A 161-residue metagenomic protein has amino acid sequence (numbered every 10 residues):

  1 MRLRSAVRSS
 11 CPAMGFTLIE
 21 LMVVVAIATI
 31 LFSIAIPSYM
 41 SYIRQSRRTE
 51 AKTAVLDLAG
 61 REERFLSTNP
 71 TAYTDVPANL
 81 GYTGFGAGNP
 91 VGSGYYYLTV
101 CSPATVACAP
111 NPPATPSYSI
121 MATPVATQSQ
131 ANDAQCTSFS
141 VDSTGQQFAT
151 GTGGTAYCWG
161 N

Functional and structural regions predicted by a protein language model:
M1-F16: N-terminal leader/signal peptides at the extreme start of proteins
R2, S67-N161: Periplasmic/extracellular, small/polar-rich flexible segments of pilin-like filament-forming proteins
A13, Q45-T49, T53, A109-P113 (+1 more regions): Residues at secondary-structure transition points
M14, I19-V23, R44: Internal alpha-helical transmembrane segments of multi-pass membrane proteins, especially GPCRs
L21-S38: Alpha-helical hydrophobic helix detector
Q45-T49, D57-N79: Alpha-helix exit/C-cap motif
